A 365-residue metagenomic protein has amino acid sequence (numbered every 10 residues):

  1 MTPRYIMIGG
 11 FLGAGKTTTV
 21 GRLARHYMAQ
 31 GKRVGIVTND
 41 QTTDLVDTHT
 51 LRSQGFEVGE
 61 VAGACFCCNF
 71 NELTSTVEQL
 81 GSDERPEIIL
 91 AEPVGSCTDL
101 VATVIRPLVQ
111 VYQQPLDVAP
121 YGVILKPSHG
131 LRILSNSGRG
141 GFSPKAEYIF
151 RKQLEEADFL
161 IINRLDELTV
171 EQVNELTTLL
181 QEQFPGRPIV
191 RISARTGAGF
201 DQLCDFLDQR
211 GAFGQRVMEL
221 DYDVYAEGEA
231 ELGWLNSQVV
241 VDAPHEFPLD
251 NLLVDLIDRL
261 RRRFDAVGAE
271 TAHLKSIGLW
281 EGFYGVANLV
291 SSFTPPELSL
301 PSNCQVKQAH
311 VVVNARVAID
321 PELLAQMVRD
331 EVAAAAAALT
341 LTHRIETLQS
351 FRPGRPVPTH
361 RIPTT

Functional and structural regions predicted by a protein language model:
T2-G9, A14, T18-F150: Nucleotide-state-sensitive switch-loop elements of NTP-binding domains
T2-I8, G13-T18, Q209-T365: P-loop NTP-binding site
G21, T48, F70, V101-A102 (+4 more regions): Conserved strand-to-helix beginnings and helix N-cap segments that scaffold or border functional pockets
K32, V109-Q113, K126, Q181-G186 (+4 more regions): Non-catalytic alpha-helical coupling and interface elements of nucleotide-dependent molecular machines and regulators
I36, E60, I189-R191, I345-T347: A structural preference for short, hydrophobic beta-strand core positions in alpha/beta folds
T48-G55, N174-L180, Q326-A334: Short, aromatic/basic amphipathic alpha-helical patches
C65-C68, T196-F200, F351-R355: A short acidic, often aromatic-flanked loop/helix-cap motif at beta-alpha or helix-coil junctions that lines enzyme
E147-E229: Canonical P-loop GTPase G-domain recognition
